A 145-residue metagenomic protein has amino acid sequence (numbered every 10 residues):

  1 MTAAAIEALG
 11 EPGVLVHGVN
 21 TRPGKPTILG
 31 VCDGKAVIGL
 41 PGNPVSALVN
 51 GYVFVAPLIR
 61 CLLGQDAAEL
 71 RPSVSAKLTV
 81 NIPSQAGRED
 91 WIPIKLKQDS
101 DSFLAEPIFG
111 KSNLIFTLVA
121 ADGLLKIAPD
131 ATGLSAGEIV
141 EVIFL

Functional and structural regions predicted by a protein language model:
M1-A3: Glycine/threonine-rich flexible loop motifs
A5-L145: Flexible glycine/proline-rich
